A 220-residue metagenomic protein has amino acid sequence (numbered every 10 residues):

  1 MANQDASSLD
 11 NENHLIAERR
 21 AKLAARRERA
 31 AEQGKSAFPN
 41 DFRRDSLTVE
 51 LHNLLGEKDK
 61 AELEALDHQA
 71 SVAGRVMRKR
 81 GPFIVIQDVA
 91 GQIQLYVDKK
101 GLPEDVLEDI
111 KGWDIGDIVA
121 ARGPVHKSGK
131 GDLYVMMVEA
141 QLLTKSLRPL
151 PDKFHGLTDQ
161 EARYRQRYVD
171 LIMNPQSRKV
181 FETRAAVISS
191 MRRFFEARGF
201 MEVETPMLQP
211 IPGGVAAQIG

Functional and structural regions predicted by a protein language model:
M1-G220: Class II aminoacyl-tRNA synthetase catalytic cores and aaRS-like
